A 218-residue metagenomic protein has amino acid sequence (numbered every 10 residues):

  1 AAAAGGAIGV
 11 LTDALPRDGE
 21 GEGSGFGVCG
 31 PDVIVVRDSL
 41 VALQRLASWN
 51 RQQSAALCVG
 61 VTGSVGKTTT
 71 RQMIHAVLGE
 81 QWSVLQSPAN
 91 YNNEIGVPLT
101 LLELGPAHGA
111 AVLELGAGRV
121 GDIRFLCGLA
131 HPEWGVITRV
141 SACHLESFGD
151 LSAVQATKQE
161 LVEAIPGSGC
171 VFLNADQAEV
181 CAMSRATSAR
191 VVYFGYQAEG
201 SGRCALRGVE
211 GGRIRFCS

Functional and structural regions predicted by a protein language model:
A3, T12, P16-G30, V136-S218: Acidic, Mg2+-coordinating active-site environments of NTP-dependent enzymes
A3-A4, S39: Generic structural signal for well-ordered secondary structure
P31-V41: N-terminal pre-Walker A segment at the start of P-loop NTPase domains
I34, L85, V192: General small-molecule cofactor/ligand-binding pocket signal
R37, P88, F194-Q197: Residues at the C-termini of beta-strands that transition into short coil/loop
L40-A175, C181-T187: Phosphate-binding loop of NTP-binding sites
